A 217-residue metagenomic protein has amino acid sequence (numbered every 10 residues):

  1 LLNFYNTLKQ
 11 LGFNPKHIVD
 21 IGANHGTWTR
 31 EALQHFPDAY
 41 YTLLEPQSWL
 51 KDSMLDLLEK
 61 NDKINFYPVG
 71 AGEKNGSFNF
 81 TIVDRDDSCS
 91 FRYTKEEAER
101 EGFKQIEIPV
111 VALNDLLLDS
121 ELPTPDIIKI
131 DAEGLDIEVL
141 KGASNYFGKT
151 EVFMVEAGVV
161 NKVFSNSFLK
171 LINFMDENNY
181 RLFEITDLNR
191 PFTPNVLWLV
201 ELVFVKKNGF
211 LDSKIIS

Functional and structural regions predicted by a protein language model:
L1-S217: Phosphate/nucleotide-binding beta-alpha loop and adjacent structural elements of enzyme active sites
